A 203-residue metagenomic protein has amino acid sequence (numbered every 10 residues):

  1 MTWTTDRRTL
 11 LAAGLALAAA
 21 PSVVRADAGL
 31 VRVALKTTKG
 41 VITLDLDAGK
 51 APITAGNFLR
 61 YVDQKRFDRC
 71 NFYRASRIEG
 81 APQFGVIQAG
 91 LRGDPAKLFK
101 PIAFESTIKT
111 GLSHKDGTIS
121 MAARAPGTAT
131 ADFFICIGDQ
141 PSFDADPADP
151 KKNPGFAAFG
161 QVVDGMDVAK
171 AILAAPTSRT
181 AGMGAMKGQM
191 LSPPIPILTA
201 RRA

Functional and structural regions predicted by a protein language model:
T2-T5, L11-A203: Cyclophilin-like peptidyl-prolyl cis-trans isomerases
